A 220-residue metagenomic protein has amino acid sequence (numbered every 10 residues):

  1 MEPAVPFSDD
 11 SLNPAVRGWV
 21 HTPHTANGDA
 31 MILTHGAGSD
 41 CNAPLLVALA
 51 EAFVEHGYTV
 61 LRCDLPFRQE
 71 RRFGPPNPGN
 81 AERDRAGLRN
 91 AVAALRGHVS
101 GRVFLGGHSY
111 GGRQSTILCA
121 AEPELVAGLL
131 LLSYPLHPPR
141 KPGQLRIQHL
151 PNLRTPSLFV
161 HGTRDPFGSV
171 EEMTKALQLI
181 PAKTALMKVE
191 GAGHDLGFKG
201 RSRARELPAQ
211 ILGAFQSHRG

Functional and structural regions predicted by a protein language model:
F7-R102, F198: Serine-hydrolase catalytic machinery in alpha/beta-hydrolase-like enzymes
L46, R146, T155, S169-L177: Short alpha-helix in the alpha/beta-hydrolase fold that links the catalytic acid
L88-N152: Primarily recognizes the serine-hydrolase "nucleophile elbow" in alpha/beta-hydrolase and SGNH/GDSL folds
L153-R154, F159-H161, D165: Short beta-strand/loop motif that positions the catalytic acidic residue of the alpha/beta-hydrolase fold
T163-G168, H194: Acidic catalytic loop of the alpha/beta-hydrolase fold
L179-D195: Catalytic histidine neighborhood in serine/cysteine hydrolases with alpha/beta-hydrolase-type architecture
A192-E206: Catalytic histidine-centered segment of alpha/beta-hydrolase-like enzymes
